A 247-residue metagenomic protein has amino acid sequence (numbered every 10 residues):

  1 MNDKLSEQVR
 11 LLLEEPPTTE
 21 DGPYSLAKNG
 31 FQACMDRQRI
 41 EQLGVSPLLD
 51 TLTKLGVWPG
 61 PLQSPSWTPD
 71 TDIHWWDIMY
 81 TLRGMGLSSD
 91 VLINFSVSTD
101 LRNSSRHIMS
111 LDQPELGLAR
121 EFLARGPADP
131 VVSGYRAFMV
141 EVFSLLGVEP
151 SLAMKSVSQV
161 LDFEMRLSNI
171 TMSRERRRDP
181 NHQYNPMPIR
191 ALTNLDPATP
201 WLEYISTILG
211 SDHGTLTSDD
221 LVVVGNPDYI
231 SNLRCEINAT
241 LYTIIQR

Functional and structural regions predicted by a protein language model:
M1-R247: Long, solvent-exposed N-terminal ectodomains of secreted or membrane-tethered precursors processed in the secretory
